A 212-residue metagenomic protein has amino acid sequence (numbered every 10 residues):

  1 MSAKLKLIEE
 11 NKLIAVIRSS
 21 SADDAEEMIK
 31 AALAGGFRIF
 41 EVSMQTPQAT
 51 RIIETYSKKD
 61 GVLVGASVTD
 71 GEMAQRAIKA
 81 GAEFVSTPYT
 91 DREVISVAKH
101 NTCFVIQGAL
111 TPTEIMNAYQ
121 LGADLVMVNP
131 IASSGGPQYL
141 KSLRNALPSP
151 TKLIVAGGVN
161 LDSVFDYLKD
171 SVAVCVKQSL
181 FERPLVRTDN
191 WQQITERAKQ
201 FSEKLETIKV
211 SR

Functional and structural regions predicted by a protein language model:
M1-E72, R76-A80, H100, L161-D162 (+2 more regions): Conserved N-terminal beta1-alpha1 strand-loop-helix module at the mouth
K12-V16, I39-E41, L63-G65, E83-F84 (+4 more regions): Structural preference for beta-strand elements that scaffold enzyme active sites
R18-S21, G65-G71, T87-T90, Q107-P112 (+2 more regions): Glycine-rich beta-to-alpha transition loops that act as phosphate-gripper elements at the mouths of alpha/beta enzyme
G71-A80, T113-G122, R144-N145, V159-V174: Catalytic cores of alpha/beta
Q75-A77, V94-A98, M116-Q120, G136-K141 (+1 more regions): Short, charged, surface-exposed secondary-structure boundary motifs
F84, P88-V94, M127-G136, S171-Q192: Glycine-rich phosphate-binding active-site loops on the catalytic face of alpha/beta enzymes
E93-L125, N129-S134: Histidine/lysine/aspartate-rich catalytic loop segments that bind and position anionic ligands
Q138-I154, V159: Shared catalytic-loop signature of beta/alpha-barrel
